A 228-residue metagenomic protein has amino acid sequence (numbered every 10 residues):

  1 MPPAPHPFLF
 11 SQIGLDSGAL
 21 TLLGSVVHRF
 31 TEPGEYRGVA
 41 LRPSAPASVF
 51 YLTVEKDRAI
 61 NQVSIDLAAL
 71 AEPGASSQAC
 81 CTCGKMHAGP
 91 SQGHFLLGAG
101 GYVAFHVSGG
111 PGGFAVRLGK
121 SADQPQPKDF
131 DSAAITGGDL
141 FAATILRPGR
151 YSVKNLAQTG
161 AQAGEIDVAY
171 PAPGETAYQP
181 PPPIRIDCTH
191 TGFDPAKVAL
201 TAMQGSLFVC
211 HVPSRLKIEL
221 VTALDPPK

Functional and structural regions predicted by a protein language model:
M1-K228: Extracytoplasmic copper-binding redox domains, predominantly the cupredoxin/blue-copper superfamily
